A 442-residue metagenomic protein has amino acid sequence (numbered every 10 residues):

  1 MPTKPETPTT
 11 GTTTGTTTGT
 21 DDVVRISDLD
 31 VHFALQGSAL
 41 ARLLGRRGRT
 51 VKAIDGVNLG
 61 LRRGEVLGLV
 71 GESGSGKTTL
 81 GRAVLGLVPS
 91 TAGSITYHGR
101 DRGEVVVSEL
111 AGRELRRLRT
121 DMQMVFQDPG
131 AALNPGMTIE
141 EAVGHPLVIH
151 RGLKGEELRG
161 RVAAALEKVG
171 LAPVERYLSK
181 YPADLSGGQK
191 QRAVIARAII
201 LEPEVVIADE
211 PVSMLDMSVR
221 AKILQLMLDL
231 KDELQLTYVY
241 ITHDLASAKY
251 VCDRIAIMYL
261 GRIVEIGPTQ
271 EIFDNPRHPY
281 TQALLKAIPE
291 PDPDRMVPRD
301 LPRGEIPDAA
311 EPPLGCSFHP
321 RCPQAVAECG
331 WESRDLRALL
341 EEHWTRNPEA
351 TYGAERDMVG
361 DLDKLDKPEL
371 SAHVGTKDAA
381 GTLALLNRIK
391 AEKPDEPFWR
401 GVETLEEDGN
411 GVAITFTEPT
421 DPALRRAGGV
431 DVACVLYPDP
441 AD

Functional and structural regions predicted by a protein language model:
D21-D22, Q36-R42, E104, T269-A433 (+1 more regions): Charged, flexible cofactor/metal-binding loops and thiol motifs
G45, S94-R117: ABC ATPase NBD Q-loop/coupling interface
E72, P211, L215, V219-V297: P-loop NTP-binding/switch modules centered on Walker-like glycine-rich loops
L85: Helix-to-loop junction immediately C-terminal to a conserved catalytic motif
E157-R176, L285: Conserved ABC ATPase "signature" region
K180-L185, Q189: Conserved ABC ATPase signature
I200-E204: A short, proline-enriched helix->beta-strand linker immediately N-terminal to the Walker B motif in ABC-type P-loop
